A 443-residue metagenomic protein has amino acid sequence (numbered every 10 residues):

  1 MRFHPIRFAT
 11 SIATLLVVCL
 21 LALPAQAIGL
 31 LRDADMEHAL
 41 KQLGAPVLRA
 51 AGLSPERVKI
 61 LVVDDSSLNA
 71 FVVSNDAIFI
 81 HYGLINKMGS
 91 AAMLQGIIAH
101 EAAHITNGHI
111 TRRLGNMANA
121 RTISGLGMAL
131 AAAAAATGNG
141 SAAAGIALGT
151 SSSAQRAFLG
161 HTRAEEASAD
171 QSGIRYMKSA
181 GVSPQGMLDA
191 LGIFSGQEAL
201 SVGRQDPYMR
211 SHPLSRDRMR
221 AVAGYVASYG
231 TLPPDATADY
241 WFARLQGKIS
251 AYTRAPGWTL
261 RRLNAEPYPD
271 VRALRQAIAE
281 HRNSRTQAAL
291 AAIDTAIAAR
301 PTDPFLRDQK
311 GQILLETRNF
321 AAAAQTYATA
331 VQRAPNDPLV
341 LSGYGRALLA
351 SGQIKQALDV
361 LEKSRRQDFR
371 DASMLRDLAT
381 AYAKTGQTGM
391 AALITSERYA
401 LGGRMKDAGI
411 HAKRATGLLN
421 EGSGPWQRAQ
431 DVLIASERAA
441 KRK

Functional and structural regions predicted by a protein language model:
R32-A34, H38, I60, R156-A157 (+3 more regions): Extracytoplasmic and endomembrane cell-envelope/extracellular-matrix remodeling and assembly machinery
R272, L306, V340, M374 (+2 more regions): TPR alpha-solenoid repeat register
R275, Q309, G343-Y344, D377-L378 (+4 more regions): Canonical tetratricopeptide repeat
